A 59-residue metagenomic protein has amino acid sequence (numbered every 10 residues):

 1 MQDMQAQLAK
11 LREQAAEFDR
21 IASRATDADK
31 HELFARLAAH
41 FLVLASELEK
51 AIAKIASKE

Functional and structural regions predicted by a protein language model:
M1-E59: Long, non-catalytic architectural segments outside compact domain cores
